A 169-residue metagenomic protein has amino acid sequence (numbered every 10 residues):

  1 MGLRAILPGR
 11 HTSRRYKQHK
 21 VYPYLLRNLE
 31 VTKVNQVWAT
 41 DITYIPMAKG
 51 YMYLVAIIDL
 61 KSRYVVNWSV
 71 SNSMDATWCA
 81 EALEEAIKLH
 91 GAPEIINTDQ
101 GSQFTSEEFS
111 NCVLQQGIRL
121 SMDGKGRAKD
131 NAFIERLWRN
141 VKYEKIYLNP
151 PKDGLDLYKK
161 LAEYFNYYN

Functional and structural regions predicted by a protein language model:
M1-N169: Charged DNA-binding/catalytic regions of mobile-element recombinases
